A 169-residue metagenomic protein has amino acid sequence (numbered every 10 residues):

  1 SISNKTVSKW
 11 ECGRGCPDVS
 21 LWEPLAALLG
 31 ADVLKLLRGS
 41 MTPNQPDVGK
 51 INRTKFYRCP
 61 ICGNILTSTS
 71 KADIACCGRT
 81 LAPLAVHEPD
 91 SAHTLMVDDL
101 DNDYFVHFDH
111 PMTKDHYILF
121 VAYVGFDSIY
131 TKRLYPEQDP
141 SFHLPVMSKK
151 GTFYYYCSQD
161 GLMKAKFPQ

Functional and structural regions predicted by a protein language model:
S1-C16: Recognition helix of helix-turn-helix/homeodomain-like DNA-binding domains that insert into the DNA major groove
S20-K35: DNA major-groove recognition helix of helix-turn-helix/homeodomain DNA-binding modules
R38-I65: Short, charged recognition helix plus adjacent turn of helix-turn-helix-like nucleic-acid-binding domains
T54-F56, D73, Y154: Residues immediately within or flanking Cys/His clusters that coordinate Zn2+ in small zinc-binding modules
C59-C62, I74-C76, C157: Short cysteine-rich clusters marking metal-coordination/redox-active sites
S70-P83: Cysteine-rich micro-motifs
F105-D109, P140-S148: Exposed aromatic-hydrophobic patches
G161-Q169: Edge beta-strands of extracellular beta-sandwich domains
